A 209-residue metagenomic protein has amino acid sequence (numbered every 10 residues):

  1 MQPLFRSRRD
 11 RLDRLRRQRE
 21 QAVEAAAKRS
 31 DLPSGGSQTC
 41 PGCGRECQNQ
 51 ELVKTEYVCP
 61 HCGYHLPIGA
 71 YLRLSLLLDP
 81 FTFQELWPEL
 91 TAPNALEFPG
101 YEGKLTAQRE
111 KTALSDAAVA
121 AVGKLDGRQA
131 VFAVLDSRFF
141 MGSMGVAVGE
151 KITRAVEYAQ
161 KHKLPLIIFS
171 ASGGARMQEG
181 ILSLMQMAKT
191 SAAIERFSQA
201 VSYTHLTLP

Functional and structural regions predicted by a protein language model:
M1-A200: Terminal-region recognition feature
T204-P209: Conserved small/polar residues in nucleotide/adenosyl-binding loops
